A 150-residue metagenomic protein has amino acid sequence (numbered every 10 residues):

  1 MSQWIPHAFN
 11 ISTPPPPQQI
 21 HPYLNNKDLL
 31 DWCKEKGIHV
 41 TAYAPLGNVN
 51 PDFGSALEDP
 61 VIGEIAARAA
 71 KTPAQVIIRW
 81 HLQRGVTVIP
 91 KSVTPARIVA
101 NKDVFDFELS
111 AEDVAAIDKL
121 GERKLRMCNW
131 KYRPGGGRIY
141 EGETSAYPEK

Functional and structural regions predicted by a protein language model:
M1-K150: Beta/alpha (TIM)-barrel catalytic core signal, keyed to glycine-rich beta->alpha loops juxtaposed to Asp/Glu that bind
